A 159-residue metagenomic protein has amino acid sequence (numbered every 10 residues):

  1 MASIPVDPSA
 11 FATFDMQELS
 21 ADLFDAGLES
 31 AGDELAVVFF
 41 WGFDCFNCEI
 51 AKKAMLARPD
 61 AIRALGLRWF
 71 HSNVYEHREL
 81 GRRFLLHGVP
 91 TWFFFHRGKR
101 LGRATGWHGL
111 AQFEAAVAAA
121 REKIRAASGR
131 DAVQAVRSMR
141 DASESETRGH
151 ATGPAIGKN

Functional and structural regions predicted by a protein language model:
M1-E34, A119-N159: N-terminal leader/targeting and pre-domain segments
M16-L19, F40, P59, R63-L80: Thiol-based oxidoreductase modules, predominantly thioredoxin-like and allied folds used for disulfide exchange
S30-D44: Short active-site neighborhood of thiol/selenol oxidoreductases, capturing the structured segment around
C45-C48, W92: The canonical Cys-X-X-Cys-His
N47-R63: Typically the conserved alpha-helix immediately C-terminal to a functionally engaged Cys/Sec in thioredoxin-like
R83-H87: A short glycine-leucine-enriched loop at secondary-structure breakpoints that most characteristically corresponds
G88, F93-R137: Non-catalytic, surface beta->alpha helical segment in thiol-disulfide oxidoreductase systems
